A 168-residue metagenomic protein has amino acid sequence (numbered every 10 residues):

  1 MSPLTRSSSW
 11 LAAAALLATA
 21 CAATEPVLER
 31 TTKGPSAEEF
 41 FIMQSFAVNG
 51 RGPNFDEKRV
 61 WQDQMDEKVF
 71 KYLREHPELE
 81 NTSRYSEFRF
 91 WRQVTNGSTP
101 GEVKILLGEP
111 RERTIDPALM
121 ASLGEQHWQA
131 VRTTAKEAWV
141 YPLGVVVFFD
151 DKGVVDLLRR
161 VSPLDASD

Functional and structural regions predicted by a protein language model:
M1-T19: Sec-dependent bacterial lipoprotein signal peptides
A22-D168: Residues within mature, well-folded domains
